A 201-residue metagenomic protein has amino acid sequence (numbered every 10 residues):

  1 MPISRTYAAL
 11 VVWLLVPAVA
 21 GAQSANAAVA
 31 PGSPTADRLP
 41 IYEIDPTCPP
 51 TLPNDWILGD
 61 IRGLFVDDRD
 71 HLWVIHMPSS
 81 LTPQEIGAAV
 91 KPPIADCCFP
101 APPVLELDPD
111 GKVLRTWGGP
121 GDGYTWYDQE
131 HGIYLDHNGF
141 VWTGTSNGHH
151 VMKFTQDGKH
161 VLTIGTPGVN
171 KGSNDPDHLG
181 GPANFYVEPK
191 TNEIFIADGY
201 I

Functional and structural regions predicted by a protein language model:
M1-R5: N-terminal secretory signal peptides that target proteins for export/translocation
T6-Y7, C48: Hydrophobic alpha-helical segments and their boundary regions
A8-G21: Bacterial N-terminal signal peptides
Q23-I201: Eukaryotic scaffold repeat domains enriched in small/polar residues
